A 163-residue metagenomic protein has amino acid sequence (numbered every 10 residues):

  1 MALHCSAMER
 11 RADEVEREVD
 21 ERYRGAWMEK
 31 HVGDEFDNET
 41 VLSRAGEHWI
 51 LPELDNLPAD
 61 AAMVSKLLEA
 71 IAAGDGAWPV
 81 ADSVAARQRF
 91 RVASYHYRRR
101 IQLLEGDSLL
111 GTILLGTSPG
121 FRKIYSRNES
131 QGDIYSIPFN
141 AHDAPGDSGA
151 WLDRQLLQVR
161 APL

Functional and structural regions predicted by a protein language model:
M1-L163: Secondary-structure "cap/kink" motif recognition
